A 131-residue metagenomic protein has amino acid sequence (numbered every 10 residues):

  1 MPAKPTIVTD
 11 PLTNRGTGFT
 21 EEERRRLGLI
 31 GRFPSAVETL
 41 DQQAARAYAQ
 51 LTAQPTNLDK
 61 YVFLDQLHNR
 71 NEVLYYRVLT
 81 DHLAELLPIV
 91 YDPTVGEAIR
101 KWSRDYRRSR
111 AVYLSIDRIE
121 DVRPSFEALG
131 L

Functional and structural regions predicted by a protein language model:
M1-L131: Metallocofactor- and cofactor-centric catalytic cores in central/energy metabolism, strongly enriched
